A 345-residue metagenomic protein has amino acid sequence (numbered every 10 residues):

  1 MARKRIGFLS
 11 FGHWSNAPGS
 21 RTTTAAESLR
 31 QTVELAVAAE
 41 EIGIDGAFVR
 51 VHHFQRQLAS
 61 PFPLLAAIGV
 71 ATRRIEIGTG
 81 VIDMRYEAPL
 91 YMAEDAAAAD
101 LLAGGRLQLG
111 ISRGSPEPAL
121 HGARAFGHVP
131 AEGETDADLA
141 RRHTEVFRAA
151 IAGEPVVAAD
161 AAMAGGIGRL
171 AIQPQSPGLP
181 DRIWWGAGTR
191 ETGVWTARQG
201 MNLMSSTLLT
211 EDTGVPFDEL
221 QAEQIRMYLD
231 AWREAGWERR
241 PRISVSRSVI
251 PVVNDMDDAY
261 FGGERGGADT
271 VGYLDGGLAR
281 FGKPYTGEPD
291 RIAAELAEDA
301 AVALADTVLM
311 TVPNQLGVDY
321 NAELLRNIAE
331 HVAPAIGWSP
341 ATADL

Functional and structural regions predicted by a protein language model:
M1-I75: N-terminal beta1-alpha1-beta2 module of alpha/beta enzyme domains
A2, P130-I172, S205-S206, T213-D306 (+1 more regions): An alpha-helical appendage that flanks or caps ligand/catalytic pockets
A2-A25, Y86-V156, L203, E211: Flexible, glycine-rich active-site loops centered on histidine and acidic residues that chelate a metal or position
I6, G43, V51, I68 (+6 more regions): Conserved, mostly hydrophobic/aromatic
I6-S10, A47-V49, I77-G80, L107-I111 (+4 more regions): Hydrophobic faces of well-ordered beta-strands that scaffold small-molecule active sites in alpha/beta enzyme cores
W14-R30, I82-L90, P177-A187, A279-D290: Active-site mouth loops of central-metabolism enzymes
G46-I68, D83, T207-D218, L309-A322: Glycine-rich, proline-tolerant flexible connector loops at the mouths of alpha/beta enzymes
Q55-I82, L139, R326-P340: Alpha-helix-loop-beta-strand connector modules within alpha/beta enzyme cores
